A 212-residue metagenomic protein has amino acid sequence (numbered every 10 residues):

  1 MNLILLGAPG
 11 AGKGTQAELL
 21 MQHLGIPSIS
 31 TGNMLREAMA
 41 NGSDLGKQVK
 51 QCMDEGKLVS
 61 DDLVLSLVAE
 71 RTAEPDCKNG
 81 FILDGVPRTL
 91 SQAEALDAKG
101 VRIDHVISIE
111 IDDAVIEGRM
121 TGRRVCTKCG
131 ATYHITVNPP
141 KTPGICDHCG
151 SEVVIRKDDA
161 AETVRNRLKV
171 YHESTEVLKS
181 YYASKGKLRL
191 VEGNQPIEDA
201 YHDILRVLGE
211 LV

Functional and structural regions predicted by a protein language model:
M1-V212: Glycine-rich phosphate-binding loop of ATP-dependent small-molecule kinases
